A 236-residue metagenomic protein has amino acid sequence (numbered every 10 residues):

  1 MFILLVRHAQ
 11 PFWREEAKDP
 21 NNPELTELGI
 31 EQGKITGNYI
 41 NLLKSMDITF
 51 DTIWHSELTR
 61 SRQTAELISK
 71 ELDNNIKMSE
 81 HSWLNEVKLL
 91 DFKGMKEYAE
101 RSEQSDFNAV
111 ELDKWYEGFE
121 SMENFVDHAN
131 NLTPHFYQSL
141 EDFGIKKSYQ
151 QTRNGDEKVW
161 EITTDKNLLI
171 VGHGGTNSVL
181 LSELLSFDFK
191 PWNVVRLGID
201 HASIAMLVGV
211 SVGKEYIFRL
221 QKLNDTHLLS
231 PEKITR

Functional and structural regions predicted by a protein language model:
F2-I3, K166-G174: Generic beta-sheet signal
L4-Q63, E120-L132: Loop-to-helix element that buttresses phosphate recognition and phosphoryl-transfer chemistry
A9, G174, N224-T226: Active-site metal-binding loops of divalent metal-dependent hydrolases
G37-D113: Phosphate-coordination/substrate-recognition cap region in phosphate-metabolizing enzymes
L42-F50, Q138-Q151, E157-T164: Surface-exposed helix-capping loop/turn segments at secondary-structure junctions
M46, N74, N85-Y98, N154-K166 (+1 more regions): Acidic, low-complexity terminal tails and accessory targeting/binding regions of phosphate-metabolizing enzymes
S105-D127: Short glycine/proline- and acidic residue-enriched helix-loop micro-motifs that form flexible lids or anion-recognition
G174-S178, S203: GST superfamily/GST-like fold recognition
